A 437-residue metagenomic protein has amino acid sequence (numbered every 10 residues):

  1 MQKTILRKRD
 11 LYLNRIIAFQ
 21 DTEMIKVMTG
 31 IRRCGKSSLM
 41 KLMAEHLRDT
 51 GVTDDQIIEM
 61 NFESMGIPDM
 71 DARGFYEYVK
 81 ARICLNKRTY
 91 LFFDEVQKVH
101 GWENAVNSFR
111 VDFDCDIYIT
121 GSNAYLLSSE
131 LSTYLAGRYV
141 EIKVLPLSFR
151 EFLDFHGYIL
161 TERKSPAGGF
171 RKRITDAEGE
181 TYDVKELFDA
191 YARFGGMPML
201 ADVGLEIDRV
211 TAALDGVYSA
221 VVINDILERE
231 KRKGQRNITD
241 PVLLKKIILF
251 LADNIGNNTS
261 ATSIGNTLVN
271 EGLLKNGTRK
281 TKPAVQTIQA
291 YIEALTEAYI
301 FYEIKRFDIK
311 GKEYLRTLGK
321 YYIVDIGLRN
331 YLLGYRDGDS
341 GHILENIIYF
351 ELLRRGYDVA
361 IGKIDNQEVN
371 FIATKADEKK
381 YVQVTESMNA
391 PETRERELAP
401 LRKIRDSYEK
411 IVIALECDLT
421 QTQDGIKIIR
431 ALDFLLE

Functional and structural regions predicted by a protein language model:
Q2-I5, E23, T29, S38 (+2 more regions): A cross-kingdom feature that marks ATP-driven nucleic-acid transaction machinery
K3-D21: Pre-Walker A adenine-sensing motif
L6, I159-L344, F350, D358: Interdomain hinge/linker elements that couple catalytic modules in large macromolecular machines
G35: Conserved glycine(s) of the Walker
I58-K87: Short glycine-rich substrate-engagement loop in P-loop NTPases that contacts/grips substrate
C84-W102: Conserved P-loop NTPase "ATPase switch" module shared by AAA+ and STAND
D116-S122, K143: Structural recognition of the conserved hydrophobic beta-strand(s) that form the central parallel beta-sheet of P-loop
Y125-E141, L153-Y158: Short regulatory helix/loop adjacent to the ATP-binding pocket of P-loop NTPases
